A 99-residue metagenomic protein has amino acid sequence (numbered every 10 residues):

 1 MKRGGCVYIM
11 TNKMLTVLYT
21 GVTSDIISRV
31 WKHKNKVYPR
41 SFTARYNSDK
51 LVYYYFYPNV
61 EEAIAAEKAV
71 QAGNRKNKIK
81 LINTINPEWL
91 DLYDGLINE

Functional and structural regions predicted by a protein language model:
M1-Y38, A44-Y54, I64-K68, T84-E99: GIY-YIG nuclease catalytic motif and its immediate N-terminal context
I26-I27, N59-E61, R75: Residues at or immediately preceding the N-termini of alpha-helices
Q71: Catalytic/regulatory signature loops of cyclic-dinucleotide turnover enzymes and related class III nucleotidyl cyclases
K76-N83: A short, polar/charged loop-to-alpha-helix boundary motif
